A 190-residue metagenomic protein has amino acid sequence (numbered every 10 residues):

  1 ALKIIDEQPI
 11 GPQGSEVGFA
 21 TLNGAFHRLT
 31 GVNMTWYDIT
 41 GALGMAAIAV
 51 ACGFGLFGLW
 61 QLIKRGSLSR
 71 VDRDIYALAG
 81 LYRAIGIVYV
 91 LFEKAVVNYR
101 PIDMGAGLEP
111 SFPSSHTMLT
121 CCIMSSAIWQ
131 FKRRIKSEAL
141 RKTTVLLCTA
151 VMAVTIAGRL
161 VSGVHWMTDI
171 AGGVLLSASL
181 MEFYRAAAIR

Functional and structural regions predicted by a protein language model:
A1-S111, M118-L146: Hydrophobic alpha-helical bundle signature of multipass membrane enzymes
G105-R190: Membrane-embedded catalytic cores of phosphoryl/pyrophosphoryl-handling enzymes
